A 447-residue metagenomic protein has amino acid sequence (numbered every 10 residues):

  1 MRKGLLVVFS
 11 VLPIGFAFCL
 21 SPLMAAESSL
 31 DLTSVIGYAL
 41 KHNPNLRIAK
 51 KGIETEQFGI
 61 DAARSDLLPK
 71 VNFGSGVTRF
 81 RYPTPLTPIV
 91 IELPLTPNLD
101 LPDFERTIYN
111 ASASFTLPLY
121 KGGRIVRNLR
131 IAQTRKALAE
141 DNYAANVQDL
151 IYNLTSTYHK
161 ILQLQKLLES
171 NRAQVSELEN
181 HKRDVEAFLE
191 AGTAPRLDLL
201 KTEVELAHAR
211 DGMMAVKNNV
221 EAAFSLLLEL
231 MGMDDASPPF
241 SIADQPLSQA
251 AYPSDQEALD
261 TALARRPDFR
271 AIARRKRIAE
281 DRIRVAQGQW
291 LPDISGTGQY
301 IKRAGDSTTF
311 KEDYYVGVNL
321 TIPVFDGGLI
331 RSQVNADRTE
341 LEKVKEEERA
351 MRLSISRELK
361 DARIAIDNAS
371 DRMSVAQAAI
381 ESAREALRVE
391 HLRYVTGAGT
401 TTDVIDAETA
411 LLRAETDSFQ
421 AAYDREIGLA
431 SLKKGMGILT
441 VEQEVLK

Functional and structural regions predicted by a protein language model:
R2-K3, L30, N146-T261, A362-A365 (+2 more regions): Periplasmic alpha-helical coiled-coil/stalk elements that build and connect Gram-negative outer-membrane
V8-S21: Bacterial N-terminal signal peptides
M24-A26, R81, D417-K447: Acidic, low-complexity, intrinsically disordered peripheral segments
A25-G76, Y82, L119, P238 (+6 more regions): Bacterial Sec-pathway N-terminal export signals of envelope proteins
D31, K70-A145, R270-R352, E358 (+1 more regions): Small/polar-residue-enriched beta-strand and adjacent coil segments characteristic of outer-membrane beta-barrel
I48-A63, N146-E169, N180, A187 (+5 more regions): Amphipathic alpha-helical coiled-coil segments
G192, G232-M233, T396-G397, M436-I438: Short helix-capping/hinge motifs at transmembrane helix termini and TM-loop junctions
V216, P267-D268, A421: Metallo-beta-lactamase
